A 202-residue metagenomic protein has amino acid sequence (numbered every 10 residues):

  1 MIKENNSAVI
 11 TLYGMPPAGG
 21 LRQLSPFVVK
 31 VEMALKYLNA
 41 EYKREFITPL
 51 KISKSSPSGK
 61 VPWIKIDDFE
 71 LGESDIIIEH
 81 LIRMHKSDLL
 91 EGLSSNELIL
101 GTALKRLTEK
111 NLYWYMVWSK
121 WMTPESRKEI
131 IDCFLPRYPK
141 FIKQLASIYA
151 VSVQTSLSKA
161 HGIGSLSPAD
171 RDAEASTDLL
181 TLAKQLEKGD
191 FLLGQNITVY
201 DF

Functional and structural regions predicted by a protein language model:
M1-Q144: GST-like domain detector, emphasizing the conserved glutathione-binding G-site in the N-terminal thioredoxin-like
W114-F202: GST-like fold's C-terminal all-alpha helical module
